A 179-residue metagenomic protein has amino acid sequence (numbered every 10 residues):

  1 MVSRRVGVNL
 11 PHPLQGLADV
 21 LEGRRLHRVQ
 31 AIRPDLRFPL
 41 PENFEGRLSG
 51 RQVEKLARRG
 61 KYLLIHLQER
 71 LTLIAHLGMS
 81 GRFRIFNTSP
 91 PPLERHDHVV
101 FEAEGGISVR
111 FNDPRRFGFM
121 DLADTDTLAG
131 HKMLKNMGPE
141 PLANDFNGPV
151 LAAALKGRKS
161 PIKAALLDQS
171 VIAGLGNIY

Functional and structural regions predicted by a protein language model:
V2-M120: A cross-family signal for N-terminal binding/gating loops and helix N-caps that shape access to the active site
G7, L73-G174, Y179: Phosphate/anion-contacting hairpin/loop surfaces
